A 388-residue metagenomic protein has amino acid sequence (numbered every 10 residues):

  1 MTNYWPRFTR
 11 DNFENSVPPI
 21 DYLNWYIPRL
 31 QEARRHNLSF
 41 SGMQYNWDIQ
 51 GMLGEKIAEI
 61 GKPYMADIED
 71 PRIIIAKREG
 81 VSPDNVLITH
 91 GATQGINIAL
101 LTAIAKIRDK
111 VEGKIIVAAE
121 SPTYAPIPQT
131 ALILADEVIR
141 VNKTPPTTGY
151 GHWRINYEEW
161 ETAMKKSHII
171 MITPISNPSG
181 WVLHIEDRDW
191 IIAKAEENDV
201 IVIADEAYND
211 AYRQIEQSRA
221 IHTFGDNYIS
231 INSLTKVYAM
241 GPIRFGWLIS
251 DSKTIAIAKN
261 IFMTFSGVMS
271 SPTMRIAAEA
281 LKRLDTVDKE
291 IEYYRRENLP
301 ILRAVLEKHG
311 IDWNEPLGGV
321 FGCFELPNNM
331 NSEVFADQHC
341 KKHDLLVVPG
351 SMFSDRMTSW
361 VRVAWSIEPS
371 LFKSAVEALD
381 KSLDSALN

Functional and structural regions predicted by a protein language model:
T2-I98, R283, A386-N388: N-terminal small-domain helix-loop-helix segment of the aminotransferase-like
S39, A278, Y294-R303, W313-L326 (+1 more regions): Conserved glycine-rich beta-strand-loop-beta hairpin in the small C-terminal domain of fold type I
G80, A118, N329, Q338-V347 (+1 more regions): PLP-dependent enzyme catalytic core of the Aspartate aminotransferase-like
T102-A131, E158-E161: Conserved PLP-anchoring active-site segment centered on the Schiff-base-forming lysine
I115, D136, E197-V200, D226: A short helix->loop->beta-strand "cap" motif at the edges of active sites that frequently abuts
K143-Q214: Active-site phosphate-binding strand-loop segment of PLP-dependent enzymes
D226-R296, P300-A304, K381-S385: Conserved core segment of the aminotransferase class I/II
H309-K342: Conserved PLP-binding catalytic core of the aspartate aminotransferase-like
